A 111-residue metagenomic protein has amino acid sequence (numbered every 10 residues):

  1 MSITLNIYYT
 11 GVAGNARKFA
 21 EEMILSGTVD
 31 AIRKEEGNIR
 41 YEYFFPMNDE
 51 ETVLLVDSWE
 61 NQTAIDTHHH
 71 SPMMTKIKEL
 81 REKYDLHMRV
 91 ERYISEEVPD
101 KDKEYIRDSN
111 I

Functional and structural regions predicted by a protein language model:
S2-I3, D85: Short Pro/Gly-enriched coil loops immediately N-terminal to beta-strands
I3-T10, R40-S71: Short, well-ordered beta-strand segments in beta-rich or mixed alpha/beta enzyme and ligand-binding folds
Y8, V12, E21-L25, I106-I111: N-terminal/domain-start segments enriched in small and hydrophobic, helix-friendly residues, covering either
N15-I39, M73-K76: Short amphipathic alpha-helical segments
A16-K18, E50, A64, P99: Intrinsically disordered, low-complexity acidic/polar segments
M23, H68-H69, K78-R81: Short, flexible helix/strand-to-coil boundary loops that buttress conserved ligand/catalytic motifs in alpha/beta
Y43-E51, K76-I111: Glycine-rich beta-strand-turn "strand-cap" elements at beta-sheet edges
